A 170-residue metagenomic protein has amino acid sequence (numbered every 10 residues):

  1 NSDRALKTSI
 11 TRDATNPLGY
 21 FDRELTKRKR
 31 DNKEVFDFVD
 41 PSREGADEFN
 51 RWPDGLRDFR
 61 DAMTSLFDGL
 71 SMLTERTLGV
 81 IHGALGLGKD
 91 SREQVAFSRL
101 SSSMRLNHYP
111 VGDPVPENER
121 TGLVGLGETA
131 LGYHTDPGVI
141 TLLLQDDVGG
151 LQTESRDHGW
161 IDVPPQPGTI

Functional and structural regions predicted by a protein language model:
N1-I170: Peripheral, non-catalytic segments flanking oxidoreductase cores
